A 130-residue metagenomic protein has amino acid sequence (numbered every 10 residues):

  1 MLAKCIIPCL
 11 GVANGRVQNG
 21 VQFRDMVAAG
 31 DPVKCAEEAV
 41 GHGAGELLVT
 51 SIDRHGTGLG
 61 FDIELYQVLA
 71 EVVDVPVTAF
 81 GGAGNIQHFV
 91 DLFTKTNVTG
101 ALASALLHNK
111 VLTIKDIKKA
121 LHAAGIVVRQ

Functional and structural regions predicted by a protein language model:
M1-L48, I52, G60-F61, G84 (+2 more regions): Conserved N-terminal beta1-alpha1 strand-loop-helix module at the mouth
I6, R54-A70, G84-F89, N109-A120: Active-site-adjacent beta->alpha loops and helix N-cap segments on the catalytic face of soluble alpha/beta enzymes
K34-A39, V77-F80, H108-V111: Short C-terminal domain-edge/linker segments immediately following a structured domain
H42, E64-G100: Catalytic cores of alpha/beta
S51-R54, A105: Short glycine-centered, acidic/aromatic-flanked micro-motifs in structured strand/loop junctions that mark active-site
V90-Q130: C-terminal helical cap(s) of enzyme catalytic domains, especially alpha/beta-barrels
